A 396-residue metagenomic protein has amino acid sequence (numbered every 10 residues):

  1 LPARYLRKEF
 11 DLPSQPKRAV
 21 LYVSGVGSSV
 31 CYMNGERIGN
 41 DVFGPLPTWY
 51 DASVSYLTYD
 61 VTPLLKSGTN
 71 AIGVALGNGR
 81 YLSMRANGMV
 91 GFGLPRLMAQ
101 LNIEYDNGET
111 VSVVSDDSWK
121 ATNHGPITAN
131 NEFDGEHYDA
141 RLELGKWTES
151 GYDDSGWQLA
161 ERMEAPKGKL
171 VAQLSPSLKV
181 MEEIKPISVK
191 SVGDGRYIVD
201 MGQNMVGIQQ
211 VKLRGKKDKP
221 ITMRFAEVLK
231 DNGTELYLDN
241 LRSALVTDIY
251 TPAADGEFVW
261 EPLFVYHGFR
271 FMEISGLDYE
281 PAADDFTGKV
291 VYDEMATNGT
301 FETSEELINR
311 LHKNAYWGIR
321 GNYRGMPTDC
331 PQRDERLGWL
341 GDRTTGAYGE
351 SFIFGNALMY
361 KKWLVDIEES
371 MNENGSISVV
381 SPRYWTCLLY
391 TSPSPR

Functional and structural regions predicted by a protein language model:
L1-R333, G341-D342, L358-K361, I367 (+1 more regions): Extracellular/oxidizing-compartment recognition motifs
T345-N356, S392: Well-ordered alpha-helical scaffold segments within catalytic/enzyme domains
Y348-S351, V365, E369: Generic alpha-helical structural context detector
Y390-R396: Conserved small/polar residues in nucleotide/adenosyl-binding loops
